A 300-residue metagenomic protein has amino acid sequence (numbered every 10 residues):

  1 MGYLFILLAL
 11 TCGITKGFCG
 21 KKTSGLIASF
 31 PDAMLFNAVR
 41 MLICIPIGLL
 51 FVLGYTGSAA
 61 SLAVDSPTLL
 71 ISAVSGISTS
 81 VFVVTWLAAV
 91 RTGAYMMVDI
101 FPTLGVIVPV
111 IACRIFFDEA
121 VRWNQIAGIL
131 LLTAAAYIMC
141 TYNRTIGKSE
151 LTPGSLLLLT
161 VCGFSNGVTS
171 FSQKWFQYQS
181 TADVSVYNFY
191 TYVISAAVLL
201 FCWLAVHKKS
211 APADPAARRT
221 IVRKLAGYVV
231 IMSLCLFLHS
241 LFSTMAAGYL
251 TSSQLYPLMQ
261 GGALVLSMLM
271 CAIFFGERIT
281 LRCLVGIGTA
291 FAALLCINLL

Functional and structural regions predicted by a protein language model:
M1-L300: Polytopic alpha-helical membrane proteins, predominantly small-molecule transporters/carriers
